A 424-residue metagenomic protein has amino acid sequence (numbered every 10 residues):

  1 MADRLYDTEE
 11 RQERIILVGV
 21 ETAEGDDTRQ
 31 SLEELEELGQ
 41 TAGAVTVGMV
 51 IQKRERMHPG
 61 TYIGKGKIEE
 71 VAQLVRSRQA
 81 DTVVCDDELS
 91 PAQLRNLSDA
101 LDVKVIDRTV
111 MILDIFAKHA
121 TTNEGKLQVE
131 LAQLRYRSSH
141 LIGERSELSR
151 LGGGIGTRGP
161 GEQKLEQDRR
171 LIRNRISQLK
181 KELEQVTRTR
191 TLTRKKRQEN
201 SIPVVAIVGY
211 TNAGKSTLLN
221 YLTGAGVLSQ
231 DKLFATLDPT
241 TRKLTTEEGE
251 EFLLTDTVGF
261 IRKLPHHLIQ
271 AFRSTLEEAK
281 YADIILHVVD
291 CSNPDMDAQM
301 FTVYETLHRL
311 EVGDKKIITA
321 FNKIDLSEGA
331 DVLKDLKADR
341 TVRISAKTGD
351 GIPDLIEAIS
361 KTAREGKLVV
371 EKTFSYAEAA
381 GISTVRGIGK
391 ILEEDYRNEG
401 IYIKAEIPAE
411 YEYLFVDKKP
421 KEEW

Functional and structural regions predicted by a protein language model:
M1-I112, W424: N-terminal accessory targeting/assembly segments
M1-L17, I142-A213, L219, P294 (+1 more regions): C-terminal-of-GTPase-core extension/linker across diverse P-loop GTPases
A2-D7, R29-E33, R56-Q73, T236-P239 (+2 more regions): Switch II of P-loop NTPase G domains
D3, R190, R197-P203, Y221-E251 (+3 more regions): Switch I (effector-binding) loop of TRAFAC-class P-loop GTPase G-domains
E21-D27, M57-T61, H119-E124, Q163-K164 (+4 more regions): Flexible beta-alpha connector loops of hexameric P-loop NTPases
E21-G25, R54-R56, E88-P91, V110-L113 (+6 more regions): Conserved nucleotide-binding/hydrolysis micro-motifs of P-loop NTPases
Q30-Q40, A72-S77, L89-D102, E248-E250 (+1 more regions): Conserved C-terminal guanine-recognition region of P-loop GTPase G domains, centered on the G4
V110-V129: Short alpha-helix plus adjacent loop in nuclease-associated cores
